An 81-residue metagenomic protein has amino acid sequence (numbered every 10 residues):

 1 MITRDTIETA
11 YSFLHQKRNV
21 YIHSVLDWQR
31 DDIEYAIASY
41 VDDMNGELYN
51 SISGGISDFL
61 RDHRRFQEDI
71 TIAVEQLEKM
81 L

Functional and structural regions predicted by a protein language model:
M1-D5, E75-L81: Short intrinsically disordered terminal tails
M1-W28: Short terminal alpha-helical segments
T9, F13-Q16, D32, S39 (+2 more regions): Charged, amphipathic alpha-helical oligomerization/scaffolding segments
V25-I70: Acidic, low-complexity, intrinsically disordered interaction modules
